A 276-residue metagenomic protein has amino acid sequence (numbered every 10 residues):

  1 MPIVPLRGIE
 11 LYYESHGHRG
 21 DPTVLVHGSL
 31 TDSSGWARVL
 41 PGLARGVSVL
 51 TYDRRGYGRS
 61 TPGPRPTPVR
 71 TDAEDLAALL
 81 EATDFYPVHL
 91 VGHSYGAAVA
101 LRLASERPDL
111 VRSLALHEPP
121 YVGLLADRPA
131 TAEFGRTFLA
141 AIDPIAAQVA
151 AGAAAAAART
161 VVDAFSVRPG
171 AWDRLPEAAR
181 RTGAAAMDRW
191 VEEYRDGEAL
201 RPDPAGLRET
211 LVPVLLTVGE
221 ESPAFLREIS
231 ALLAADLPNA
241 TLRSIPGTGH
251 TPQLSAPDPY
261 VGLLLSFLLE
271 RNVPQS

Functional and structural regions predicted by a protein language model:
P2-R65, L79: Conserved HGGG/HGGXW glycine-rich cap/lid loop of the alpha/beta-hydrolase fold
V24-G28, H93, V218: The conserved beta1-alpha1 loop
R38-P41, L50-Y95, P259-L265: Active-site loop/oxyanion-hole signature of alpha/beta-hydrolase fold enzymes
R54, P119, G247: Active-site loop/turn elements of alpha/beta-hydrolase fold enzymes, especially the short glycine-/histidine-rich
Y86-L125: Conserved hydrolase catalytic core segment
P119, G123-A178, Y194: Helix-rich cap/lid subdomain of alpha/beta-hydrolase
A179-A235, S244: Conserved serine/cysteine hydrolase catalytic core
P238-S276: Catalytic active-site module of serine/aspartate enzymes centered on a nucleophile-bearing elbow/loop
